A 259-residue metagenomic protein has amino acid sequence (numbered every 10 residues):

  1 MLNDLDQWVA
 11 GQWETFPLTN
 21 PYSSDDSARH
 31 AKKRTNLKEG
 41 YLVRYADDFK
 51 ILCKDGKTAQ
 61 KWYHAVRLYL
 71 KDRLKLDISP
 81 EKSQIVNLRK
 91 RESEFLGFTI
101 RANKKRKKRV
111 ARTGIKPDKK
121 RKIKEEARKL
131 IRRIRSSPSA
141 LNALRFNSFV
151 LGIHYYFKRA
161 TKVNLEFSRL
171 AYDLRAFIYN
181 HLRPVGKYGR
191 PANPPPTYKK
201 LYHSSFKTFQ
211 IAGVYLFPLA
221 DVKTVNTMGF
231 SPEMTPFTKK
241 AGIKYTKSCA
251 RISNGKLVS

Functional and structural regions predicted by a protein language model:
M1-S259: Non-catalytic terminal/accessory segments
